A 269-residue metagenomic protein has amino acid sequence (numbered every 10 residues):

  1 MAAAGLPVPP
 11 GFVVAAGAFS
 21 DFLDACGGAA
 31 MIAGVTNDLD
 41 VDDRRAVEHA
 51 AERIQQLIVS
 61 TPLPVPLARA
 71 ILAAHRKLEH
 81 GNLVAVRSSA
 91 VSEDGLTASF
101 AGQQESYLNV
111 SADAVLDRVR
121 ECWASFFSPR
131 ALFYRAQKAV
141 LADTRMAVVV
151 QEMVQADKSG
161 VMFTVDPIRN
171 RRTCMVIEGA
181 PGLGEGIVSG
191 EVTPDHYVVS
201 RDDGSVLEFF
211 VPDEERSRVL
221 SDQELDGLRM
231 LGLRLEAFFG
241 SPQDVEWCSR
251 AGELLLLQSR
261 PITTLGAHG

Functional and structural regions predicted by a protein language model:
M1-V149, K158, L220-Q223, M230-G240 (+2 more regions): N-terminal beta-alpha lobe that positions the nucleotide/phosphoryl donor in ATP/NTP-coupled carboxylate activation
V8, V14, C174-E178, V188 (+1 more regions): Short hydrophobic-aromatic micro-motifs
R87, Q151, V176-E178: Short beta-strand segments
A90, E152-V154, P181, S249-A251 (+1 more regions): Short, flexible loop/turn elements at secondary-structure junctions
G160-F163: Short beta-strand scaffold segments in enzyme catalytic cores
V165-P167: Short conserved beta-strand segments at catalytic cores or DNA/RNA-binding microdomains of nucleic-acid binding
C174-A251, G269: Conserved catalytic alpha/beta cores of large enzymes that bind or transform nucleotide phosphates and polynucleotides
